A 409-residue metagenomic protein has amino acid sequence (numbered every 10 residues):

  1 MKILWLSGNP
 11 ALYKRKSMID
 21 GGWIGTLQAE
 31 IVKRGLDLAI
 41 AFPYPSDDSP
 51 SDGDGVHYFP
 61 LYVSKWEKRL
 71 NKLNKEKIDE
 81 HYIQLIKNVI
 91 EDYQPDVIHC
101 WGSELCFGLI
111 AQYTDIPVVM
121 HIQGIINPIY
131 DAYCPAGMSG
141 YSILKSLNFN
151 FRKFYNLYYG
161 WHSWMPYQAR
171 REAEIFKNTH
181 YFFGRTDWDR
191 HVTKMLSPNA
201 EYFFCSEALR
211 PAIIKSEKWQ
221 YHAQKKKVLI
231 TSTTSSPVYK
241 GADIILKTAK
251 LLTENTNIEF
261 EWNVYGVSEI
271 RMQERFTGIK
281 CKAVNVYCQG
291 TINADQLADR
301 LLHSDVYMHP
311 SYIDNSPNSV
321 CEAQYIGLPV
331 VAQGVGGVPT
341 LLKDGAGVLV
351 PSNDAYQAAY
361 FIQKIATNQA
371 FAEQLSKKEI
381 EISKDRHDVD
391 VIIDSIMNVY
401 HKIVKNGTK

Functional and structural regions predicted by a protein language model:
M1-D48, V56: N-terminal subdomain of nucleotide-sugar transferases
L4, Y221-K240, L246-A249: Conserved donor-binding/catalytic core segment of Leloir-type glycosyltransferases
T26, S142-F182, H191, M195: Membrane-proximal helix-turn-helix segments that form the acceptor-binding/catalytic region of lipid-linked
T233, E261-R275, G290: Glycosyltransferase donor-sugar binding loop
Q273-D295: Nucleotide-activated donor-binding/catalytic signature segment of Leloir-type glycosyltransferases, i.e., the conserved
Y312: Aromatic "clamp/platform" in nucleotide-sugar-dependent glycosyltransferases that forms part of the donor/acceptor
P329-A332, L349: Short hydrophobic beta-strand element within catalytic cores of glycosyltransferases and related nucleotide-activated
D344, V348-A355, K364-Q369: Conserved acidic donor-binding segment of nucleotide-sugar-dependent glycosyltransferases
